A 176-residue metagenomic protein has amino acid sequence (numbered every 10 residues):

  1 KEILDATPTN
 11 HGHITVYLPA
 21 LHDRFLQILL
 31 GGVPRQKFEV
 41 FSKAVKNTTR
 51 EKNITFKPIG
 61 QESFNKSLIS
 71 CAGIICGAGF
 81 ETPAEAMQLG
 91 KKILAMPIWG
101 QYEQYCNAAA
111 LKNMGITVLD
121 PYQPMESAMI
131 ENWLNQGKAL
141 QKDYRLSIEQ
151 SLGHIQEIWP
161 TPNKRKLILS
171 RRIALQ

Functional and structural regions predicted by a protein language model:
K1-G73: Donor-nucleotide binding loops and adjacent catalytic segments primarily of GT-B fold Leloir glycosyltransferases
Q27-L29, K52, A86-L89, N107-A108: Short amphipathic alpha-helical segments
V33-P34, K52, L89-G90, M114-G115: Short, structured coil segments at secondary-structure junctions
P58, K92-G137: Nucleotide-sugar donor-binding patch of glycosyltransferase catalytic domains
Q61, L68-A72, Y122, E131-Y144: Long, positively charged, glycine-interspersed low-complexity recognition regions
K66-C106: A donor-sugar binding/catalytic signature common to diverse glycosyltransferases and related nucleotide-sugar
E131-Q176: C-terminal amphipathic helix plus adjacent low-complexity, charged tail appended to glycosyltransferase catalytic
